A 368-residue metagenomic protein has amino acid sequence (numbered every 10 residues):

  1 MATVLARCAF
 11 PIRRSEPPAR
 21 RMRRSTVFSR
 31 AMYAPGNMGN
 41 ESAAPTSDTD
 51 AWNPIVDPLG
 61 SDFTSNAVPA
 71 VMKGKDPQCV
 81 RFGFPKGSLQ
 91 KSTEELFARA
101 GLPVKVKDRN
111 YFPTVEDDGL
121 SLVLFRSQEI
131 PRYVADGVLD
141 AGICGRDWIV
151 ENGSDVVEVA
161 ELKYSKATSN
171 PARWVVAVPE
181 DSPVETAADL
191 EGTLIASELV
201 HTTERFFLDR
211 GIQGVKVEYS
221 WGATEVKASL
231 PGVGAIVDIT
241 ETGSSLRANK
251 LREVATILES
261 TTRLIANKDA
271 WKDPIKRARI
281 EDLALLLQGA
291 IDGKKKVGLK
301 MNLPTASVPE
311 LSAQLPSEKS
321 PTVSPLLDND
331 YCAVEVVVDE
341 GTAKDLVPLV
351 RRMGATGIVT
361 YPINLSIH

Functional and structural regions predicted by a protein language model:
M1-R20, A31: N-terminal chloroplast transit peptides
P11, R21, S25-T26, P54: Generic short N-terminal amphipathic or hydrophobic helices
Y33-L124, D136, I143-R173, D181-H368: Small-molecule-sensing regulatory modules
P131: A cross-family signal for N-terminal binding/gating loops and helix N-caps that shape access to the active site
